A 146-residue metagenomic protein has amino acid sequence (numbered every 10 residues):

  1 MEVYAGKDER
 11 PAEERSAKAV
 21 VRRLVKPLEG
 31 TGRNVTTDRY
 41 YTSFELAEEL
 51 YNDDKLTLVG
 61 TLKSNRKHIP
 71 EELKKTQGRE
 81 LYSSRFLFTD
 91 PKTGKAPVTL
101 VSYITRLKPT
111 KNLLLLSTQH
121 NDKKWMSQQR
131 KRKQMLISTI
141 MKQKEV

Functional and structural regions predicted by a protein language model:
M1-V146: Acidic, contiguous segments within the catalytic cores of piggyBac-derived transposases
